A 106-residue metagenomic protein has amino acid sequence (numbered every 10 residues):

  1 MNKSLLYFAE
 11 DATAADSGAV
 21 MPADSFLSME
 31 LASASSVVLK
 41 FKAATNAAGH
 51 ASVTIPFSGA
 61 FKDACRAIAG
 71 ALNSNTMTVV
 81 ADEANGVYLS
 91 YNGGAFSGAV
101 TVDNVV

Functional and structural regions predicted by a protein language model:
M1-V106: Eukaryotic intrinsically disordered, low-complexity regulatory linkers and tails enriched in Ser/Thr/Pro
